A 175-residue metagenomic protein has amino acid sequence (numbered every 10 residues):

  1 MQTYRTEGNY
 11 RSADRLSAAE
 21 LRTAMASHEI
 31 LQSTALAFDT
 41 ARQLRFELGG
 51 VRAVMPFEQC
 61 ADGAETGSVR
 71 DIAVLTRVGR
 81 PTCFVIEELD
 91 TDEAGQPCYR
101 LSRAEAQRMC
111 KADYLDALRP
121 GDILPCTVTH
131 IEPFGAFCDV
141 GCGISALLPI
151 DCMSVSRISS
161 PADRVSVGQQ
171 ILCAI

Functional and structural regions predicted by a protein language model:
M1-A174: Single-stranded RNA-binding regions, centering on S1/OB-family and related RNA-binding modules
